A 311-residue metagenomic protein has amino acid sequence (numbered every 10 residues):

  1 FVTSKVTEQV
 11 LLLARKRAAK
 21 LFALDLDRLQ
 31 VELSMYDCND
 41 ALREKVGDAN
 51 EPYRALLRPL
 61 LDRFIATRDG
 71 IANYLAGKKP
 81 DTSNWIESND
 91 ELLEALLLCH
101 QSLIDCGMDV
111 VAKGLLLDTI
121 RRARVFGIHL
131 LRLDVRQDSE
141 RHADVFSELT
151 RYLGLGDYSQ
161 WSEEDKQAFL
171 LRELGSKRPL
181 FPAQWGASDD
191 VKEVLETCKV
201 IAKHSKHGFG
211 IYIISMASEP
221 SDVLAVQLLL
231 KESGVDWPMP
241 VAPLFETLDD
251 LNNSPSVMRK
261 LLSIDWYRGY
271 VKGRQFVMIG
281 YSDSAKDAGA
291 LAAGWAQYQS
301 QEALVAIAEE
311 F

Functional and structural regions predicted by a protein language model:
F1, Q101, A123, D134 (+1 more regions): Conserved alpha/beta-domain cores
F1-T7, N84-L92, S162, E219 (+1 more regions): General structural signal for secondary-structure boundaries
V2-L21: An N-terminal structural lobe/cap that precedes and organizes the functional/catalytic core across diverse proteins
L13, D25-R28, E32, L229 (+2 more regions): Conserved short hydrophobic interaction patches
R15-H204: Extended, charge-enriched "interface" segments that sit outside catalytic cores
